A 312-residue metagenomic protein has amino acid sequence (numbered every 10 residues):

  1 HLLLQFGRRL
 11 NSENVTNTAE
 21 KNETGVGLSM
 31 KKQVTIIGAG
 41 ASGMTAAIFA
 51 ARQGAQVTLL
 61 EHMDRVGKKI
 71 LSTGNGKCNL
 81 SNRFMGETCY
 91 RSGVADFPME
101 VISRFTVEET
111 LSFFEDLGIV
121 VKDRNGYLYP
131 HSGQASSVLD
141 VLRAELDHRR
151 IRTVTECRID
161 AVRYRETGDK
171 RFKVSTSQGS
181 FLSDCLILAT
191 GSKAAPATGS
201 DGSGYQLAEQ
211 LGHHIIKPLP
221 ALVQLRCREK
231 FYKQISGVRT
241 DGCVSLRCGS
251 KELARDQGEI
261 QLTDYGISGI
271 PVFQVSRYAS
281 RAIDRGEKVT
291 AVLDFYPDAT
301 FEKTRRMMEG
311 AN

Functional and structural regions predicted by a protein language model:
L2, V15-T18, E23: Short hydrophobic alpha-helical segments enriched in small aliphatic residues
Q33-L59: N-terminal Rossmann-like FAD-binding beta1-loop-alpha1 element of flavoenzymes
I37, F181-A194, I260-T263: Short hydrophobic core segments
A51-N75: Glycine-rich FAD pyrophosphate-binding loop
R65-V66, L71-S72, L80-E87, V120 (+2 more regions): An anion/pyrophosphate-binding glycine-rich loop and adjacent beta-alpha core in soluble alpha-beta enzymes
N75-N125: Glycine-rich active-site loop/strand segments that organize a redox cofactor
R104-C185: Feature captures the FAD/FMN-dependent oxidoreductase FAD-binding
C185-F231: Glycine-rich loop(s) and the adjacent beta-strand/alpha-helix scaffold that form part
